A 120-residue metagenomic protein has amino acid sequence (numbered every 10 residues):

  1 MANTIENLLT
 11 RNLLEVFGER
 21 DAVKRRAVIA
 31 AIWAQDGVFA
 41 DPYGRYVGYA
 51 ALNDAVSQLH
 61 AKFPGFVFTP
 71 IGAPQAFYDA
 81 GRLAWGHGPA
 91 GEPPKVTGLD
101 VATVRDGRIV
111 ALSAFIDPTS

Functional and structural regions predicted by a protein language model:
A2-Q35: Short acidic-aromatic low-complexity motifs
R26-Y78: A solvent-exposed, acidic/Ser-Thr-rich amphipathic alpha-helical stretch
F39, L83, A111-L112: Short hydrophobic/aromatic-rich beta-strand segments that constitute the beta-sheet cores of beta-sandwich/beta-barrel
F66-V67, P93-V96: Short solvent-exposed loop/turn micro-motifs enriched in small/polar/acidic residues
F77, G91-P94, S120: Short glycine/serine/proline-enriched coil/turn segments at secondary-structure junctions
Y78-A80, D106: Residue-level signal for tight coil/turn positions that link beta-strands
R82-A90: Short beta-strand segments that buttress and anchor functional surface loops
T97-S120: Short beta-strand edge/turn micro-motifs at domain boundaries
